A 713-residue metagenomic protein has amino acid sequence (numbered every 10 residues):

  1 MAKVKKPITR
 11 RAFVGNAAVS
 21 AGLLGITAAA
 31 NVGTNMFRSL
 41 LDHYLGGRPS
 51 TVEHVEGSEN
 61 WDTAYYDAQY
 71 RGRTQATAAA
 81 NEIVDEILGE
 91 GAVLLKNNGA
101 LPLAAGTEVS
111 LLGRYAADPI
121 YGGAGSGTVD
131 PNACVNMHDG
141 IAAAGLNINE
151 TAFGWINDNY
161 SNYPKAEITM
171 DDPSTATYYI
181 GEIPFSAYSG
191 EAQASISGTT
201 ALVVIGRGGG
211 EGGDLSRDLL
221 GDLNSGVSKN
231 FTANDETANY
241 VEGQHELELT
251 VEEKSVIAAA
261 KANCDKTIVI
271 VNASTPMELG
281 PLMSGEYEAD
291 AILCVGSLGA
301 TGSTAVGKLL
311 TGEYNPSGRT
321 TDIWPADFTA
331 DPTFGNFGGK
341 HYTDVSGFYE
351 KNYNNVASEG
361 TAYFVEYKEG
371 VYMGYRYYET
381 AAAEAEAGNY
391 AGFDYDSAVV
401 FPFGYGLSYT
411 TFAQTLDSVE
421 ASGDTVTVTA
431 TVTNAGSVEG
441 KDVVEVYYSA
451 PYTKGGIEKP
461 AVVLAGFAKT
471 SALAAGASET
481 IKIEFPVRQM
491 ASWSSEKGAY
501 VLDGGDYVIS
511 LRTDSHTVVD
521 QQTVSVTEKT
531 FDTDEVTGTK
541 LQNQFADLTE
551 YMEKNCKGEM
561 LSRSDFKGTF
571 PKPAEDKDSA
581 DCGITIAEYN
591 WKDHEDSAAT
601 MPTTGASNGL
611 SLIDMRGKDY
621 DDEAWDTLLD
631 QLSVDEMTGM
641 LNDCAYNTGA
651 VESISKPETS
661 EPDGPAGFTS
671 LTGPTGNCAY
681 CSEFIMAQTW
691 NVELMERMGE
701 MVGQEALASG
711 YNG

Functional and structural regions predicted by a protein language model:
M1-N712: C-terminal non-catalytic regions of proteins with extracellular/luminal or membrane-system context
